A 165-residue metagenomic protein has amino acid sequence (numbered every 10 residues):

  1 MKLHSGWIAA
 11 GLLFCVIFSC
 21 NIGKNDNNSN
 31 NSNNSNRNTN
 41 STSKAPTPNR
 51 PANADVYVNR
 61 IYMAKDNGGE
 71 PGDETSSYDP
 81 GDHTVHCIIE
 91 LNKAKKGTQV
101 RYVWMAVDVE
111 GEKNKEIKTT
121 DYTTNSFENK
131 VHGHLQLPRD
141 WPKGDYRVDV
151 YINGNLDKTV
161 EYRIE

Functional and structural regions predicted by a protein language model:
M1-F18: Sec-dependent bacterial lipoprotein signal peptides
L13, N21-G23, R139-W141: Generic structural signal for beta-strand residues in well-ordered domains
C20-S32: Bacterial lipoprotein signal-peptidase II cleavage site
N28, T47-K143, Y151-T159: Contiguous segments within soluble domain cores/interaction surfaces
N30-T42: Juxtamembrane proline-rich low-complexity "stalk" or linker regions positioned immediately after a signal peptide
